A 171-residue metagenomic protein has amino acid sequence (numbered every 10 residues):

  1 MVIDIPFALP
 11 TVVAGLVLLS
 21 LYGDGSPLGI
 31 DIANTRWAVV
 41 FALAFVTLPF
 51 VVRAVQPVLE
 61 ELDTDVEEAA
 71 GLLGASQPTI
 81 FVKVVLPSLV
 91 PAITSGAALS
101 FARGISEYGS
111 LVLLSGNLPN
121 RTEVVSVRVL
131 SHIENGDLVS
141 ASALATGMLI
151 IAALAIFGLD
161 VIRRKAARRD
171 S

Functional and structural regions predicted by a protein language model:
M1-E60, V84, S88-G109, L130-H132 (+1 more regions): Membrane-water interface segments at the C-terminal ends of transmembrane alpha-helices in multi-pass inner-membrane
I5, D65-L73, A141: Short hydrophobic faces within alpha-helices
Q56-E68, Q77: Membrane-helix/interface signature in polytopic inner-membrane proteins
T64, P91, G116: Short, conserved catalytic or interaction motifs in soluble domains
L73-G74, P87: Glycine/proline-centered hinge or cleavage motifs at structural transition points of membrane proteins
P78-T79, L86: Hydrophobic alpha-helical bundles that form the membrane domains of multi-pass transporters
S110-G136: Glycine-rich helix-loop "coupling/hinge" segments at transmembrane-helix boundaries in multipass transporters
A166-S171: Short, charged juxtamembrane terminal tails flanking transmembrane helices
